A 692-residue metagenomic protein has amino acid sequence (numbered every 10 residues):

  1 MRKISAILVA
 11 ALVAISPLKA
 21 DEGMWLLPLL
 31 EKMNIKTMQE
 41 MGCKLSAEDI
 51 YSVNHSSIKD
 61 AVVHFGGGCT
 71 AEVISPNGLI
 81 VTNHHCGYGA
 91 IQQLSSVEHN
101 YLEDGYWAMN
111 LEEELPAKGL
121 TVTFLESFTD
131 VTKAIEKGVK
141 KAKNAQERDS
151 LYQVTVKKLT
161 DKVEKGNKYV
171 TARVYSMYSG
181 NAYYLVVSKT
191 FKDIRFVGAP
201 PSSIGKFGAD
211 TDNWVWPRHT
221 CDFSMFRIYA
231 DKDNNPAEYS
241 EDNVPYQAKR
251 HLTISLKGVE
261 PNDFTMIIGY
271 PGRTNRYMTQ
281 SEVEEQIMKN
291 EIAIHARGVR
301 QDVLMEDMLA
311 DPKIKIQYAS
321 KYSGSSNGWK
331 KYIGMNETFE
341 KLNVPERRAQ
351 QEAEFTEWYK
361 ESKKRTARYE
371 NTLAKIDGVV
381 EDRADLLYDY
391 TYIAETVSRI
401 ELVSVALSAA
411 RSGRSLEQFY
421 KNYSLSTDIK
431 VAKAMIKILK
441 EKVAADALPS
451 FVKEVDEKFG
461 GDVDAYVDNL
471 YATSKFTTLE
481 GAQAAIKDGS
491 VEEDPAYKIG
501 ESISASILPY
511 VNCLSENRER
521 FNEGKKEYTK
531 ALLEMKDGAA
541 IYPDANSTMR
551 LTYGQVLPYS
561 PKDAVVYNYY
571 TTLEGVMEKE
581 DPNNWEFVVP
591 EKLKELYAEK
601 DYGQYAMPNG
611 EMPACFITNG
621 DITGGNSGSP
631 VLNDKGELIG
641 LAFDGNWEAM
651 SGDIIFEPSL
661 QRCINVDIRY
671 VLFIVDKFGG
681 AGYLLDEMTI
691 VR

Functional and structural regions predicted by a protein language model:
R2-I4, L8, S16-R692: Terminal presequence/propeptide segments associated with secretion/organelle targeting and zymogen/polyprotein
